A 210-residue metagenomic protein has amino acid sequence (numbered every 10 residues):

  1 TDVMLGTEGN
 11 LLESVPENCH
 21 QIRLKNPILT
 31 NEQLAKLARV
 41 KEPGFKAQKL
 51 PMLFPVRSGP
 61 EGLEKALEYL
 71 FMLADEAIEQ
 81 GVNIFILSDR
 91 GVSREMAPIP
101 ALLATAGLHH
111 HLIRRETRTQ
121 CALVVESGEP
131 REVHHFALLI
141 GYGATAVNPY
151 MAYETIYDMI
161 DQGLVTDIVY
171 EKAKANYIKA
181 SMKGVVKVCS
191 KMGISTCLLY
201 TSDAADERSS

Functional and structural regions predicted by a protein language model:
T1-Y69, D75, E79, I86: Extended, highly charged accessory segments
A47, P51-M182, V188-M192, C197: Glycine-rich phosphate/ribose-binding loops and adjacent secondary-structure elements that form binding surfaces
Y200-D206: Conserved small/polar residues in nucleotide/adenosyl-binding loops
